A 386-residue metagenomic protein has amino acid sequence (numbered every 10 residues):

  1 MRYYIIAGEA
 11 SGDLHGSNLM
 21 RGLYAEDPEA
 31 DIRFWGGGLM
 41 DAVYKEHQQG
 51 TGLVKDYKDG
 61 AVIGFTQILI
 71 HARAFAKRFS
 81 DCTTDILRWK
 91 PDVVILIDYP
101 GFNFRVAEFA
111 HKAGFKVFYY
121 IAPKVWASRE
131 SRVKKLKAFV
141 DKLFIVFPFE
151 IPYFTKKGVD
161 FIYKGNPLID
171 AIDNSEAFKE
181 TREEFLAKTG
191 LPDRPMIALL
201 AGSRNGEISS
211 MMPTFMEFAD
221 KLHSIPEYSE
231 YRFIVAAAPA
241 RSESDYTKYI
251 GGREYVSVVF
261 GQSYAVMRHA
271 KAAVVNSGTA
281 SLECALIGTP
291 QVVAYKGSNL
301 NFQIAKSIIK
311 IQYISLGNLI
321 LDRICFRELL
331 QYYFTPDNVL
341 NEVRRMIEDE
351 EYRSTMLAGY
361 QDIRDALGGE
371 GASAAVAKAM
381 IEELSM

Functional and structural regions predicted by a protein language model:
M1-M386: Nucleotide-activated sugar donor-binding and catalytic core shared by glycosyltransferases and related lipid-linked
